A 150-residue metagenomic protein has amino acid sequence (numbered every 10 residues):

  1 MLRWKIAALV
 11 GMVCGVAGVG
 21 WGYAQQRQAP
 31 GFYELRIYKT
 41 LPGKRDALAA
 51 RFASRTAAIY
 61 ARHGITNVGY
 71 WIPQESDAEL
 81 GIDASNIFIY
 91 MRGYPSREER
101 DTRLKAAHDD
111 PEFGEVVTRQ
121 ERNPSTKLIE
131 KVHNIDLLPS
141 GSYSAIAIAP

Functional and structural regions predicted by a protein language model:
M1-V10: Bacterial N-terminal signal peptides that target proteins for export
G11-Q28: Bacterial Sec-dependent signal peptides at the C-terminal "C-region" and cleavage site
R27-Q28, A50-V68, L80-S85, G93-I135: An amphipathic, aromatic/His-enriched active-site/gating alpha helix that lines ligand/cofactor pockets
Q28-R51, I59, M91, P139-P150: Surface-exposed interaction/gating patches
Y33, A84-I87: Short, surface-exposed coil-to-beta transition loops
G43, P73-D77, P95-E99, S142: Solvent-exposed loop/turn segments at secondary-structure junctions within structured extracellular/periplasmic domains
T66-E75, A147: Intrinsic, low-complexity N-terminal interaction/targeting segments
I72, D136-L138: Conserved donor-binding loop and adjoining core beta-sheet/short helix segment in diverse acyl/aminoacyl transferases
